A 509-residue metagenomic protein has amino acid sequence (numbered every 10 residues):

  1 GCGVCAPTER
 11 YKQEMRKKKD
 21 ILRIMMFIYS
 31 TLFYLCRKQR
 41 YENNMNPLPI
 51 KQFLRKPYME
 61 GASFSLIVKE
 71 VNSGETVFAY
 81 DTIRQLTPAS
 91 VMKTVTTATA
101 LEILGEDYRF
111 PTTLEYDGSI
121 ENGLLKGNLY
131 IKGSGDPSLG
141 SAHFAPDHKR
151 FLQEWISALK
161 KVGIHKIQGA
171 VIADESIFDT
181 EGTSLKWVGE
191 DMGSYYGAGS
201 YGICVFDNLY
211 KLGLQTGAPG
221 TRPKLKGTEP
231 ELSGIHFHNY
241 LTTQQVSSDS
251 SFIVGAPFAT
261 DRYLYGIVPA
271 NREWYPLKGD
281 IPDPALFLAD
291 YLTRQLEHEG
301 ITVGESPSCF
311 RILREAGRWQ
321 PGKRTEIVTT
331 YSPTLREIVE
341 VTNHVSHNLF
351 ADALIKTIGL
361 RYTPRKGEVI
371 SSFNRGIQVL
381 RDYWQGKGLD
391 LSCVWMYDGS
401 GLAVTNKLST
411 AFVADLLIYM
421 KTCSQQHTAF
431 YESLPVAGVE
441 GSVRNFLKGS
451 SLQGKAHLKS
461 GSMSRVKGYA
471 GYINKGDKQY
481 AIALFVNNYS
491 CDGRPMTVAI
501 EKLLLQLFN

Functional and structural regions predicted by a protein language model:
C2-C5, C36: Cysteine-centered motifs
A6-Q13: Residue-level detector of structural "landmarks"
F33-M45: Bacterial Sec-dependent signal peptides at the C-terminal "C-region" and cleavage site
E42-Q85, Q153, S157-G163: Beta-lactamase-like hydrolase cores
F53-L54, I103-L391: Conserved serine DD-peptidase/penicillin-binding transpeptidase domain and beta-lactam-recognizing active-site
G74, K93-A100, V171, I203 (+6 more regions): Residue-level preference for non-acidic, small/hydrophobic
V77-A79, V345, I355-N509: Small-residue-rich helix-loop
A79-T99, I103: Short active-site loop at a secondary-structure junction that contains or immediately precedes the catalytic residue(s)
